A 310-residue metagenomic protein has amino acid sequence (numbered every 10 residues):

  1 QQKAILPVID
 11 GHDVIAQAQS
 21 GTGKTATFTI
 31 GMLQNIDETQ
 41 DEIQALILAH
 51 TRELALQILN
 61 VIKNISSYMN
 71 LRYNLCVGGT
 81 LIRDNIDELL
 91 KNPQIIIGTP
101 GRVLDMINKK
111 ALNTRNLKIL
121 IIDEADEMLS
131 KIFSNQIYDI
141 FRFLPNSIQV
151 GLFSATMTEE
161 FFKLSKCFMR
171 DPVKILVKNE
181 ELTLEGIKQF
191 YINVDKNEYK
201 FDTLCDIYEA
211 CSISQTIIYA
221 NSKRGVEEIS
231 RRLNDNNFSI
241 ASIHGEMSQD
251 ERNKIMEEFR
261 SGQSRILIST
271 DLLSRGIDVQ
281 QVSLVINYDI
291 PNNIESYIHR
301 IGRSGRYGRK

Functional and structural regions predicted by a protein language model:
Q1-K310: Conserved helicase RecA-like core
